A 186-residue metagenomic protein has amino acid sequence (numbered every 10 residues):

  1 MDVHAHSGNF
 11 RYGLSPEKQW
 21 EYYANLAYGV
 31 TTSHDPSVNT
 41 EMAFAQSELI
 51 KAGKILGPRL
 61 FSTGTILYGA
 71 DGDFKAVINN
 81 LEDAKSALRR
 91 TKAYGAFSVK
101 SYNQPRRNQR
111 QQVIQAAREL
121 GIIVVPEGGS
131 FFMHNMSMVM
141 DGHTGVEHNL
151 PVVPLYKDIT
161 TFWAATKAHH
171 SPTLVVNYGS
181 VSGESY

Functional and structural regions predicted by a protein language model:
M1-F10, V125-E127, E147-H148: Histidine-centered divalent metal-coordination motifs
M1-H4, G29, S33, L60 (+4 more regions): Divalent metal-coordination and catalytic microenvironments
D2-A52, D71-D73, E82, N108 (+1 more regions): Metal-associated gating/positioning segment near the N- to mid-region
H6, V38-N39, T65-Y68, Q104 (+3 more regions): Active-site beta-loop-alpha junctions enriched in small/polar residues
Y23-Y28, A52, L56-G57, F61-G64 (+3 more regions): Active-site gating loops and adjacent loop-to-helix segments of metal-dependent hydrolytic enzymes
A45-Q46, V113, A117, I159: Aromatic/hydrophobic pocket-lining residues that form π-stacking "cages" and hydrophobic walls in ligand
A87-P105, P151-Y186: Active-site neighborhoods of metal-dependent hydrolases
A96-T144, V152, V176-N177: Divalent metal-binding pocket/active-site signature
